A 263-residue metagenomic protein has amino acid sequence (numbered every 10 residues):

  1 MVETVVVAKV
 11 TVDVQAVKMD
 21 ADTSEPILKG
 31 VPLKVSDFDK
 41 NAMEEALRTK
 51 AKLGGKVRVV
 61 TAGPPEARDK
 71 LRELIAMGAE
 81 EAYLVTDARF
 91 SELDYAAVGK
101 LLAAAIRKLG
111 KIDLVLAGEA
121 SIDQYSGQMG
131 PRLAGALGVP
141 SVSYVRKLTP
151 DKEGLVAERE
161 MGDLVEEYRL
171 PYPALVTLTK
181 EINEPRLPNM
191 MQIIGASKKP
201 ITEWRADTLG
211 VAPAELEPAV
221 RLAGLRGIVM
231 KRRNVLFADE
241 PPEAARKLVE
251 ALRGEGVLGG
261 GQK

Functional and structural regions predicted by a protein language model:
M1-K263: N-terminal glycine-rich FAD/FM-binding segment characteristic of electron-transfer flavoproteins
